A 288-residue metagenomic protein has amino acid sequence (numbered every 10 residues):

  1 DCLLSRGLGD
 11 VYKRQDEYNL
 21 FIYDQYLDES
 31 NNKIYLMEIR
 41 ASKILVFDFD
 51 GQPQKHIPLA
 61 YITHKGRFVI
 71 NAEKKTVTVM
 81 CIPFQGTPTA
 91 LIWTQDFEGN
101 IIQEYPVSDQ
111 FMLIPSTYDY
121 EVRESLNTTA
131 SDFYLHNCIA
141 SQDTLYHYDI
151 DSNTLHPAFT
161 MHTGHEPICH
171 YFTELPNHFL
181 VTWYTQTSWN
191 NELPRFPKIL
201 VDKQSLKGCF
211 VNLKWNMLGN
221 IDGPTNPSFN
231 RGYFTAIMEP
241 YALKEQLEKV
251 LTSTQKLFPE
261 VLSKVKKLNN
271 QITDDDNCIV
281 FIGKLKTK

Functional and structural regions predicted by a protein language model:
D1-Q15: Single conserved hydrophobic/aromatic residue that forms the stacking wall/gate of nucleotide- or nucleobase-binding
R14-Y23, M37-A90, I102-L113: Asp-box/WD-like beta-propeller blade repeats and closely related beta-sheet repeat scaffolds
N19-Y26, I62-I70, L113-S125, H165-F172 (+1 more regions): Repeated scaffold domains used in trafficking and secretory/extracellular systems, primarily beta-propellers
N32-E38, K75-Q85, L126-I139, E174-N191 (+2 more regions): Short beta-strand elements that form the blades of beta-propeller/WD-repeat-like and other beta-sheet-rich scaffold
A41-L45, G86-W93, A140-Y146, T187-L200 (+2 more regions): Structural motif
D48-Q52, D96-G99, Y148-S152, K203-S205 (+1 more regions): Short loop/turn segments that connect beta-strands within beta-propeller blades
T154-E174, K203-R231, K244: Conserved blade-ending motifs and adjacent loop-strand segments that build the rim/top face of beta-propeller domains
R231-K288: Blade-level signature of beta-propeller repeat domains, shared across WD40, Kelch, NHL, RCC1 and BNR/Asp-box propellers
